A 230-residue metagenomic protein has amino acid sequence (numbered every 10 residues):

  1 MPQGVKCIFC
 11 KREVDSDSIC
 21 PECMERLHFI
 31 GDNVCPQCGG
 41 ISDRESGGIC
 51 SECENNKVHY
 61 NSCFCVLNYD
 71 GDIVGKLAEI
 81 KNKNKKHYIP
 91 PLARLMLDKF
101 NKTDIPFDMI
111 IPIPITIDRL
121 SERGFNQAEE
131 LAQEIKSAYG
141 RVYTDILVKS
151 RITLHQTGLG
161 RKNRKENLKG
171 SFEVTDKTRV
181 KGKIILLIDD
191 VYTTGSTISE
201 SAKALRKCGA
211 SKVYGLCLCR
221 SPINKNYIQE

Functional and structural regions predicted by a protein language model:
M1-I188, T193-E230: Glycine-rich phosphate/pyrophosphate-handling loop used in enzymes and phosphotransfer proteins
